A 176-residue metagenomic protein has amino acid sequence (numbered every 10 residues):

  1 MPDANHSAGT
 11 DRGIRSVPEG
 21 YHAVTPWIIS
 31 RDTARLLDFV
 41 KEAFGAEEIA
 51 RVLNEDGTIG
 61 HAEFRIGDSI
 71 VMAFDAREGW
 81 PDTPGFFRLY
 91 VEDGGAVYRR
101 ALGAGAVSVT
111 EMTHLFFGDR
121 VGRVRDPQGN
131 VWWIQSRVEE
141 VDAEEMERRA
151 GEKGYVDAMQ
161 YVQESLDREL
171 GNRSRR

Functional and structural regions predicted by a protein language model:
M1-E19, R99-R176: Vicinal oxygen chelate
V17-Y21, W27-I70: Core segments of cupin and vicinal oxygen chelate
A23-R31, G60-R65, E78-L102, R120-R125 (+1 more regions): Vicinal oxygen chelate
N54-G57, G79, H114-F116: A short beta-turn/loop motif at secondary-structure boundaries
S69-M72, G129-V131: Short, charged/polar, Gly/Pro-enriched secondary-structure boundary elements
M72-A73, T110: Hydrophobic residues in well-ordered beta-strands that form the structural core
